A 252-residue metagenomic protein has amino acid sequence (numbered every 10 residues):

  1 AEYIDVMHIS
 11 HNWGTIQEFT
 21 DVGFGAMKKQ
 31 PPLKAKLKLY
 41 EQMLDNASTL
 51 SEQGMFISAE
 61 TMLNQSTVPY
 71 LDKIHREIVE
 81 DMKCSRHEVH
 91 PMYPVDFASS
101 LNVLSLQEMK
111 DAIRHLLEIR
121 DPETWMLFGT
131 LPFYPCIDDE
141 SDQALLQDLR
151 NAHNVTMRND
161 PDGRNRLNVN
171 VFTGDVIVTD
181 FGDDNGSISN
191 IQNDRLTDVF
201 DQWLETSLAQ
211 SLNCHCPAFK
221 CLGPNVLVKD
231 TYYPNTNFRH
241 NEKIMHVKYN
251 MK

Functional and structural regions predicted by a protein language model:
A1, L37-K38, Q42, P234 (+2 more regions): N-terminal entry module detector
Y3-F172, V176-I177, G182-S187: Radical SAM enzyme [4Fe-4S]-AdoMet core and its adjacent flexible, acidic and glycine-rich loops/tails across
D175-K252: Flexible mid-to-C-terminal extensions adjoining Fe-S/redox cofactors in radical SAM and related proteins
